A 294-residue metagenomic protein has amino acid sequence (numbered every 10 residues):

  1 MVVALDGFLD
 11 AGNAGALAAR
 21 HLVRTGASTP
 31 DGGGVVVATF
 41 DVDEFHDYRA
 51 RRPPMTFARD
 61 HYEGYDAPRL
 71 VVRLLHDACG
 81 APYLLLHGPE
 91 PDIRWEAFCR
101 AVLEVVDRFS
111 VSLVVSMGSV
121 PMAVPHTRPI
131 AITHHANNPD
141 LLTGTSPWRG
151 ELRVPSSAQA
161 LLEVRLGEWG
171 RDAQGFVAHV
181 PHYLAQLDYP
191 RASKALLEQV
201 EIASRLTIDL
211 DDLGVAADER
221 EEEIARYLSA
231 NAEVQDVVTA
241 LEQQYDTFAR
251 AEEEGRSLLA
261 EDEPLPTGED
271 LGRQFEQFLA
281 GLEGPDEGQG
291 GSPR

Functional and structural regions predicted by a protein language model:
V2-G88: N-terminal short beta-loop-beta anion/metal-coordinating cradle
L5-L9, L85-W95, T145-R153, Y183-L187: Flexible, glycine/proline-enriched loop segments at strand-loop-helix junctions that form or flank small-ligand binding
D10-L17, I93, A97, S157 (+4 more regions): Conserved active-site and cofactor/substrate-binding residues in soluble primary-metabolism enzymes
A16-V23, L103, A160-E163, G167 (+3 more regions): Predominant activation on well-ordered alpha-helical scaffold segments within soluble catalytic domains
A38, L84-L86, V115, D172-V177: Hydrophobic/aromatic beta-strand patches that form the interior of the parallel beta-sheet core in alpha/beta enzyme
A81, P89-D140, L162: Internal, conserved structured core segments that host functional sites
A123-A203, T207: Catalytic cores of processing enzymes, dominated by hydrolases/peptidases, characterized by acidic/His-rich
L184-R294: A conserved C-terminal secondary-structure "cap"
